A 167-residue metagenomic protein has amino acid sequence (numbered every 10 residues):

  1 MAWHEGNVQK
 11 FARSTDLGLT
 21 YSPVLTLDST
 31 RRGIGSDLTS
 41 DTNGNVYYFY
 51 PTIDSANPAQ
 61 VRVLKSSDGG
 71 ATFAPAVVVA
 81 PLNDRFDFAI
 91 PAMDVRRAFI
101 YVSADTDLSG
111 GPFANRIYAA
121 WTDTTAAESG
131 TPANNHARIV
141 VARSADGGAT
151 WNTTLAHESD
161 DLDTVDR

Functional and structural regions predicted by a protein language model:
M1, N43-Y48, G110-A120: Entry beta-strands of beta-propeller and related beta-repeat scaffolds
M1-T15: Extracytoplasmic mature domains of secreted/periplasmic and thylakoid-lumen proteins
E5-V8, T52-N57, T124-S129: Short glycine/acidic-enriched loop and turn motifs that connect beta-strands
N7-Q9, P58-V61, N115, A137-I139: Repetitive beta-architecture junctions, highlighting loop-to-beta-strand starts across blade-like repeats
A12-D28, R62-A92, T125-A126, H136-D163: Asp-box/BNR beta-propeller loop motif
S29-R31, R97: Conserved loop/turn at the beginning of each blade in beta-propeller domains
I34-D37, I100-S103, D107-L108: Beta-propeller and closely related beta-sheet repeat lectin domains
R85-F99, L108-G110: Extended repeat-based solenoid scaffolds, especially LRR ectodomains and other repeat-derived architectures
